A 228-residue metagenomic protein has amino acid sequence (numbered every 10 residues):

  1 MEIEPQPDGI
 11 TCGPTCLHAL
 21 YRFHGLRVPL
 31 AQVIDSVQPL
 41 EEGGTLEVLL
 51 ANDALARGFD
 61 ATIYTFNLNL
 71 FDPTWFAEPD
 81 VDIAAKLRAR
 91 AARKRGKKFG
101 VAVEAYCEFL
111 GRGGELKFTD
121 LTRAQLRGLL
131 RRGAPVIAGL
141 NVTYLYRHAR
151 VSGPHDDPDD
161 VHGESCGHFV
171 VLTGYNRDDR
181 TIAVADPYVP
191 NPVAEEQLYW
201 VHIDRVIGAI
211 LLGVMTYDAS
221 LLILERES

Functional and structural regions predicted by a protein language model:
M1-F71, F76: Active-site nucleophile-adjacent alpha helix/oxyanion-hole segment immediately C-terminal to the catalytic cysteine
P5-C12, V81-I83, H162, R180: Short, mixed-charge, low-aromatic patches
V28, F118-L121, V201: Short coil/turn linker and secondary-structure boundary residues
P29-Q32, L49, K98, Q125 (+1 more regions): Exposed alpha-helical structural elements
T45, L49, L121, G167 (+1 more regions): Short, well-structured alpha-helical interface segments that form or flank functional binding sites
L55-E164: Predominantly the structural core of cysteine protease catalytic domains
G128-I137, N141-S228: Noncatalytic regulatory segments and standalone regulatory/sensor domains
